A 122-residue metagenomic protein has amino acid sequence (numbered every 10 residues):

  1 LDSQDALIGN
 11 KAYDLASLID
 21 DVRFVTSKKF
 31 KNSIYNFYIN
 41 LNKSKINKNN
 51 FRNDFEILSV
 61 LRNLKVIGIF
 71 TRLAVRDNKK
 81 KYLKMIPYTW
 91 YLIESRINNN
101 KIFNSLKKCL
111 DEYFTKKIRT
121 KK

Functional and structural regions predicted by a protein language model:
L1-S3: Activation loop entry of protein kinases
I8-I46, V60-D77, T89-R96: Active-site activation/catalytic loop segments of kinase-like enzymes and analogous catalytic loops in related
A12, E56-I57, L83: Alpha-helical transmembrane segments of integral membrane proteins
D14, S33, N50, I102-C109: Exposed alpha-helical structural elements
V25-K28, N47-N50, F103, Y113-K117: General structural signal for secondary-structure boundaries
N47-S59: All-alpha amphipathic helical-bundle segments outside canonical DNA-binding/catalytic cores that form hydrophobic
G68-K122: ATP/Mg2+ or Mg2+-diphosphate-binding catalytic cores that bind nucleotide phosphates or diphosphates via glycine-rich
